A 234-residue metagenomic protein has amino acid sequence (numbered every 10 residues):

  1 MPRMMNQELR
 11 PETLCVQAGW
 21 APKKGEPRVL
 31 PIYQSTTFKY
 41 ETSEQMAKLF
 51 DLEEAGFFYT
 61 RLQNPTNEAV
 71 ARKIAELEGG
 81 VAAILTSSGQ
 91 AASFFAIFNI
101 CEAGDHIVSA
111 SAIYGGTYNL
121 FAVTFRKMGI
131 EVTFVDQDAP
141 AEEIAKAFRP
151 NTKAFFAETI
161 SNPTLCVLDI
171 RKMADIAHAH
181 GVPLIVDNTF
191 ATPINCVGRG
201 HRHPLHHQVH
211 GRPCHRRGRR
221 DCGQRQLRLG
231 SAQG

Functional and structural regions predicted by a protein language model:
P2-N6, C15-A21, A83-G234: Conserved PLP-enzyme active-site core in the AAT-like
P2-N64, R72: N-terminal "arm"/small-domain region of PLP-dependent enzymes with the aminotransferase-like
E12, E78, E158: Acidic-residue sensor for enzyme active/binding pockets
T42-F94, G116-F125: Conserved N-terminal alpha-helix of the aminotransferase class I/II PLP-enzyme fold
